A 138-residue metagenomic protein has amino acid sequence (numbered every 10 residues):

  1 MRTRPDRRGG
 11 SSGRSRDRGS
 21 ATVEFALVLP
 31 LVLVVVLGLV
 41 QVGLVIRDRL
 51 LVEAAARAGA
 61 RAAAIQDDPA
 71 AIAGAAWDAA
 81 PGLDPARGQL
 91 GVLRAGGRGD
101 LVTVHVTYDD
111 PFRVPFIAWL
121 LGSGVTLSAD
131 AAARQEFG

Functional and structural regions predicted by a protein language model:
M1-A75: Alpha-helical assembly-interface signal, strongest on the long, hydrophobic N-terminal helix that forms
R2-D6, I65, P69-G138: Short, conserved structural patches
